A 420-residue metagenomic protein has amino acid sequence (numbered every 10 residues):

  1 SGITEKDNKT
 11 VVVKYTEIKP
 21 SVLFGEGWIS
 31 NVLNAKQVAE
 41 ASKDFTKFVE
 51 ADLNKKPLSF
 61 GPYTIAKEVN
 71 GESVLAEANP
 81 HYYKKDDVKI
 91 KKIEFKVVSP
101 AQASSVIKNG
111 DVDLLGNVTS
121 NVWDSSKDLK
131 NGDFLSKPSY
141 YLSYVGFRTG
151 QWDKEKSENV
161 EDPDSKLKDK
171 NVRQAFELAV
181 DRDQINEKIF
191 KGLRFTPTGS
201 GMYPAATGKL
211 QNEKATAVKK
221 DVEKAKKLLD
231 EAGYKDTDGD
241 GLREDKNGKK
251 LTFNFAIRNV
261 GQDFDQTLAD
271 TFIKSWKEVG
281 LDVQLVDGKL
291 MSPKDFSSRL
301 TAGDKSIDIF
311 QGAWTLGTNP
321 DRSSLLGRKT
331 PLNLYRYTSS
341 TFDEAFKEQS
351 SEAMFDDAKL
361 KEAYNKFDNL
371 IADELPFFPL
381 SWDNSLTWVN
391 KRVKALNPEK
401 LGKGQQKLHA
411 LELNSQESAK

Functional and structural regions predicted by a protein language model:
S1-S42: Surface-exposed binding/hinge segments that line and control ligand-binding clefts or catalytic entry sites
G27-V88, K92, V222-E223, K227: Gly/Pro-rich hinge or "lid" segments in bacterial periplasmic/extracellular proteins
A51, A78-S125, D282: Ligand-site clamp/hinge motif
N70, K235-A313: Ligand/substrate-recognition segments at binding pockets and active sites
P138-S157, Q266, P293-A353: Acidic-aromatic pocket-rim loops
N171-Q174, N186, D282-K294, S323-N390 (+1 more regions): Extracytoplasmic/peripheral linker and loop segments enriched in polar/acidic and small residues with frequent Thr/Pro
L178-V180, T196-T237, N259-D265, F355: Structural transition elements
V389-K420: Long beta-strand-rich cores associated with HINT superfamily self-processing modules
